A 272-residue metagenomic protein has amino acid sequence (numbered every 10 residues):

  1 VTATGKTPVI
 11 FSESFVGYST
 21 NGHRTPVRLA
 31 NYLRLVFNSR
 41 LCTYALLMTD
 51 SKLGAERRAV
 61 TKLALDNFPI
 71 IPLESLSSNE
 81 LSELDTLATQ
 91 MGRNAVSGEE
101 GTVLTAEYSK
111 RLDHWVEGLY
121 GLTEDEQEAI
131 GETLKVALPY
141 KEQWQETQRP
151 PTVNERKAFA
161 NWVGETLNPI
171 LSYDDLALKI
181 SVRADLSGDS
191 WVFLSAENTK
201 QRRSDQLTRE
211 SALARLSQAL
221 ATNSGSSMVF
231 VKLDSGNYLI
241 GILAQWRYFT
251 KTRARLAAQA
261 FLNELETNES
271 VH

Functional and structural regions predicted by a protein language model:
V1-F11: Active-site-adjacent "gating/activation" loops or surface patches in catalytic cores
T2-A3, D50-A55, G98-E100: Active-site-adjacent structural elements in folded domains
K6-T7, L41-Y44, L104-T105: Short amphipathic alpha-helical segments, especially helix-boundary/capping motifs
E13-N67, E74-S82, Q90, R247-K251 (+1 more regions): Basic, amphipathic alpha-helical recognition segments used for DNA target recognition
P72-H272: Non-catalytic DNA-recognition/assembly elements of restriction-modification systems
